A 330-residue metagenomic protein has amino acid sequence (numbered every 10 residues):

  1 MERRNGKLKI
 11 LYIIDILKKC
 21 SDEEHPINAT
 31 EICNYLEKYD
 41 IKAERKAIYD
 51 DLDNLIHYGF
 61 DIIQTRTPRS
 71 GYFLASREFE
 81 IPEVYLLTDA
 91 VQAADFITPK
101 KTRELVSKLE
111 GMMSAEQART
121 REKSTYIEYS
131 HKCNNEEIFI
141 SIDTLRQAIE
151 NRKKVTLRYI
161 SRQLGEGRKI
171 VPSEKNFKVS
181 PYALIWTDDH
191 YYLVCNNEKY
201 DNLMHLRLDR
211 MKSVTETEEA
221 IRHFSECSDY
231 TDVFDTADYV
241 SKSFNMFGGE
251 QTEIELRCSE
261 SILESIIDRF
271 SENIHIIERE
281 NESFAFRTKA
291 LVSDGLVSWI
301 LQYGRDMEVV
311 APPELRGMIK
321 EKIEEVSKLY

Functional and structural regions predicted by a protein language model:
M1-A90, P172, E325-Y330: Short, basic/aromatic recognition patches that contact phosphate-bearing ligands
D61-I63, P181-A183, H275: Short, surface-exposed charged micro-motifs
I81-E166: Bulky hydrophobic/aromatic content
S141-I142, K178-S180, L193, T236-F244: Glycine-rich, charged/polar anion/phosphate-binding loops that engage phosphate groups from diverse ligands
R146-M204: Loop-centered beta-sheet repeat module
Y200-T236: Flexible linker/loop signature enriched in Pro/Ser/Thr and Pro/Gly
V233-Y330: Polybasic (Lys/Arg-rich)
